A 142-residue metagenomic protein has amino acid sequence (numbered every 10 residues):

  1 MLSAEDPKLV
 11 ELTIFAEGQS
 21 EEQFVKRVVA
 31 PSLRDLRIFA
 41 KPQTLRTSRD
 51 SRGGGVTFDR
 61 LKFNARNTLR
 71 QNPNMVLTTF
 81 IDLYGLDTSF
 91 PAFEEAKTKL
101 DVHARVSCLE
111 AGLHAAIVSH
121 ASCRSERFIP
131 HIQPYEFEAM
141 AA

Functional and structural regions predicted by a protein language model:
M1-M75: Short, surface-exposed loop/strand segments
T47-G53, T79, A111-S119: Low-complexity, flexible helical/coil segments
V76-T78, M140: Residues embedded in well-ordered beta-strands
L83-A142: Activity-critical C-terminal alpha-helical subdomain
